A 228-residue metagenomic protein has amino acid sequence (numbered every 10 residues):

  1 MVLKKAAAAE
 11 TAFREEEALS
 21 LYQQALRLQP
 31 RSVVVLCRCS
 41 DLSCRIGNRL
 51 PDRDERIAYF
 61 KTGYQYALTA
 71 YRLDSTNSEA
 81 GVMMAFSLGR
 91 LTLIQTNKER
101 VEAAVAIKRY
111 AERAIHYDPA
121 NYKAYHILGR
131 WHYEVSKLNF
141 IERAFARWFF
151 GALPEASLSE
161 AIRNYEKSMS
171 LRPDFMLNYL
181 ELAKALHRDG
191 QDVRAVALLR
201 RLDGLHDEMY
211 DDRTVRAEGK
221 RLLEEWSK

Functional and structural regions predicted by a protein language model:
M1-Q29, V33-G47: N-terminal leader/linker segments that initiate helical-solenoid repeat arrays
A9-E17, D41-T76, V82-A120, R130-S168 (+1 more regions): Short coil/linker segments at helix-helix boundaries
P30, S75-T76, P119-Y122, R172-F175: Short coil/turn segments at helix-helix junctions and helix-capping linkers within large alpha-helical proteins
E142-A144, E155, R172-P173, A197 (+1 more regions): Terminal, low-structured helical/coil segments at or just beyond the last alpha-helical repeat
S159-R201: Glycine/small-residue-rich hydrophobic helix-like segments
